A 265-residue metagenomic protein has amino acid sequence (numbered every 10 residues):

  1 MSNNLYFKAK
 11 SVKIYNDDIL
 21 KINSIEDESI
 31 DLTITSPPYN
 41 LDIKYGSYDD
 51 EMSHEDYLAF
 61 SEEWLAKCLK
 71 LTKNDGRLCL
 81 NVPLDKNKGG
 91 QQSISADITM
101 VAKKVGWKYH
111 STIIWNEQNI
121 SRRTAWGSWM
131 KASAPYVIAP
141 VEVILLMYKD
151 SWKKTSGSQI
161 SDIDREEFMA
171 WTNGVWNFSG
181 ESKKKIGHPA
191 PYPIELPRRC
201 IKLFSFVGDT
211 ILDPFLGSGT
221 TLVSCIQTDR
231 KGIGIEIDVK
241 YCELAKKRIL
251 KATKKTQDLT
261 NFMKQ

Functional and structural regions predicted by a protein language model:
M1-L244: Core catalytic lobe of class I
N16-K21, L259-Q265: Conserved SAM/SAH-binding loop
S151-S156, A252-D258: Short, charged low-complexity linker/loop segments at the C-terminal edge of domains
C225, K247, F262-Q265: Low-complexity, intrinsically disordered/propeptide-like segments
C242, K246-T256: C-terminal helical cap(s) of enzyme catalytic domains, especially alpha/beta-barrels
